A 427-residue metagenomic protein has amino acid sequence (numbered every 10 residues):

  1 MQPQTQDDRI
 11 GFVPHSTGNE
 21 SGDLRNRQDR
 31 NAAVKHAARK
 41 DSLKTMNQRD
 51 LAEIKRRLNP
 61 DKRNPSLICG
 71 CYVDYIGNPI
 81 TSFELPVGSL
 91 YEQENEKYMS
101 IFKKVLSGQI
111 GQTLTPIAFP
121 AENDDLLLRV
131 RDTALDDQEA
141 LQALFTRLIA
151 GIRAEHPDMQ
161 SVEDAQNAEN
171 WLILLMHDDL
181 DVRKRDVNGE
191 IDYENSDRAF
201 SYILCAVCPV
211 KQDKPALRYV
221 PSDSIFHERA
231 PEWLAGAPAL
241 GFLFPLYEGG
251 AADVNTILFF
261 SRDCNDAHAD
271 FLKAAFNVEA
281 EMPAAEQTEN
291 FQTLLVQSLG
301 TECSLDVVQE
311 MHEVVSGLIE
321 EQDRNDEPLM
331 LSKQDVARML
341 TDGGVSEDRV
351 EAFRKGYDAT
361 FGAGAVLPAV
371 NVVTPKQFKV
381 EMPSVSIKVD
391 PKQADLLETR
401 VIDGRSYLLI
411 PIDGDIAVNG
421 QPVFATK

Functional and structural regions predicted by a protein language model:
Q2-Q6, H15, Q28, H36: Low-complexity, intrinsically disordered or signal/transmembrane-proximal segments
K35-T45: Short, Lys/Arg-enriched N-terminal segments with co-localized hydrophobic residues within the first ~10-30 amino acids
K40-S42, C71-T374: Long, hydrophobic alpha/beta structural blocks
A365-K427: C-terminal, beta-strand-rich globular interaction domains
